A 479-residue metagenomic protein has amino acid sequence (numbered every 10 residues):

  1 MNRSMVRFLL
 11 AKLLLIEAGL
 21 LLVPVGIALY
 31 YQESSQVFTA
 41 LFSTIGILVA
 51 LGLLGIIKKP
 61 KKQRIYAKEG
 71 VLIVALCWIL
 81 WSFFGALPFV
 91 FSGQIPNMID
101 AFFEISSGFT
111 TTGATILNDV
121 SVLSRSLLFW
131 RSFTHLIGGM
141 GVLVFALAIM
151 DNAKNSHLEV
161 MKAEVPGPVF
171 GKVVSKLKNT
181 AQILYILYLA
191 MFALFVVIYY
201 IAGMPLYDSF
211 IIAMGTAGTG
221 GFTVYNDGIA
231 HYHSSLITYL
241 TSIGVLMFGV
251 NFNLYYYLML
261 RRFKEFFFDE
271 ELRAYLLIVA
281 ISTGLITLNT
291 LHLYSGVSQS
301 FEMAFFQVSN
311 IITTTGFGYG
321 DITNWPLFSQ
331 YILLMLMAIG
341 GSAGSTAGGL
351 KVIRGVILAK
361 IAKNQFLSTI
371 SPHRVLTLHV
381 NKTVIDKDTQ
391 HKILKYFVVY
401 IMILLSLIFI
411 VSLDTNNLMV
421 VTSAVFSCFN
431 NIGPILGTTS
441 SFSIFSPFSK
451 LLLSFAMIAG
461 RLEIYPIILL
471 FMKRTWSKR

Functional and structural regions predicted by a protein language model:
M1-R479: Membrane-proximal intracellular helices of multi-pass ion channels
